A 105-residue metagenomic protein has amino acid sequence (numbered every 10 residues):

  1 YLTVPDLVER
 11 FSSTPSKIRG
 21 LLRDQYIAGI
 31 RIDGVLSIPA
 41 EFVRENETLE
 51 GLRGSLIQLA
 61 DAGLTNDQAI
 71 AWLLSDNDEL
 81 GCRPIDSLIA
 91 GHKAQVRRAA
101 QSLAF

Functional and structural regions predicted by a protein language model:
Y1-F105: Non-transmembrane "mature" sequence context
